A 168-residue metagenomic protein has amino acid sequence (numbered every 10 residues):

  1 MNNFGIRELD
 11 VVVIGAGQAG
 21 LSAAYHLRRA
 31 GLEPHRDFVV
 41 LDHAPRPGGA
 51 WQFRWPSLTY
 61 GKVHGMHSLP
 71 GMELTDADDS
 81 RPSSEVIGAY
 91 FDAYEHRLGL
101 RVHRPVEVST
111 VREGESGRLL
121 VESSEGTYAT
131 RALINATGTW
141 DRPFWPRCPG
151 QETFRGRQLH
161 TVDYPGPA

Functional and structural regions predicted by a protein language model:
N3-I6, T127, A168: Short, flexible hinge/linker loops that cap or flank conserved catalytic cores
I6-V40: N-terminal Rossmann-like FAD-binding beta1-loop-alpha1 element of flavoenzymes
E8-L9, A129-R131, G156: Active-site acidic short loop of glycosyltransferases
A23, A50, E113, F144-P146: Short glycine-/acidic-enriched loop or helix-start segments at secondary-structure transitions that form or flank
G49-Y90: Glycine-rich active-site loop/strand segments that organize a redox cofactor
A77, S83-V86, T137-A168: Glycine-rich dinucleotide-binding loop and its adjacent helix/turn
S80-D141: Feature captures the FAD/FMN-dependent oxidoreductase FAD-binding
